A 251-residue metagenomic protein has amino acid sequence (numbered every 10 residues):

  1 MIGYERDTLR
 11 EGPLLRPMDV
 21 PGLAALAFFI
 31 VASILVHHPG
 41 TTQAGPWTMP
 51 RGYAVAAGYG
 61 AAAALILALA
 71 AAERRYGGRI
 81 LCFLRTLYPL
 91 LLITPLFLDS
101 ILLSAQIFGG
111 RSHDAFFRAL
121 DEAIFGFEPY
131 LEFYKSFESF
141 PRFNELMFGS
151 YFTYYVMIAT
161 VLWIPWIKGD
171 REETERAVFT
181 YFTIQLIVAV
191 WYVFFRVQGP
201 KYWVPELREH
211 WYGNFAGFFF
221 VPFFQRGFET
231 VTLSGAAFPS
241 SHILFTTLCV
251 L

Functional and structural regions predicted by a protein language model:
I2-Y59, I80, L84-P89, I93-I158: N-terminal transmembrane-helix/juxtamembrane module of multi-pass inner/ER membrane proteins
G58-A64, S150-L162, S241-V250: Hydrophobic alpha-helical transmembrane segments
L65-G77, I164-R171, V250-L251: Structural signal for the C-terminal ends of transmembrane alpha-helices and the immediately following loop
L67, T94, L98, M157-T160 (+2 more regions): Alpha-helical transmembrane segments
A70-R74, L98-A105, D121, Y134 (+3 more regions): Membrane-water interface at transmembrane helix exits
F83-L90, A159-R196, Y202-L207: Interfacial segments of alpha-helical transmembrane regions
N144-L146, Q185-L186, V231-L233: Short hydrophobic "helix-edge" motifs at membrane interfaces and signal-peptide entry regions
V190-L251: Membrane-interfacial catalytic/cofactor-binding modules of polytopic membrane enzymes
